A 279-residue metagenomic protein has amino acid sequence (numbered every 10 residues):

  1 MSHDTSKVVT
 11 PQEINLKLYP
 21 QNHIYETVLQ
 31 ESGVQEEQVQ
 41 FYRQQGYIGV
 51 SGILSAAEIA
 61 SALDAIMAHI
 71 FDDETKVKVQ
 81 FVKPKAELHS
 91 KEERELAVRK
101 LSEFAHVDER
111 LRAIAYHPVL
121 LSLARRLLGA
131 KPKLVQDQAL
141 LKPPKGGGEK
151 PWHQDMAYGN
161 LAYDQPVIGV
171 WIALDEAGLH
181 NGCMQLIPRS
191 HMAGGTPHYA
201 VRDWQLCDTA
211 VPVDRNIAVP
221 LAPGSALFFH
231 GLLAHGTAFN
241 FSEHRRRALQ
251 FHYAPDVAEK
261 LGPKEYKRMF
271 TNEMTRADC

Functional and structural regions predicted by a protein language model:
S2-Q45, S51-W152, Y158, F270-C279: Non-heme Fe(II)-dependent double-stranded beta-helix
L16, A177-A234, A238, A258-K260 (+2 more regions): Double-stranded beta-helix
H69-D73, A130, A177, A193 (+1 more regions): Phosphate/oxyanion-binding loops and surfaces in catalytic or ligand/nucleic-acid-binding neighborhoods
A130, M156-Y163, L174-C183, H191: Active-site region of the double-stranded beta-helix
K150-A157, H191, A234-A238, F251 (+1 more regions): Histidine-centered catalytic micro-motifs
D155-V167, D214-R215, L221, H244-R245: A short beta-loop-beta micro-motif enriched in histidine and acidic residues
N160, W171-A173, T196-H198: A contiguous pocket-lining binding segment that forms or flanks enzyme active sites
I168-I172, P188, F229, E243-E259: A short hydrophobic beta-strand segment most commonly corresponding to one strand of the jelly-roll/cupin
